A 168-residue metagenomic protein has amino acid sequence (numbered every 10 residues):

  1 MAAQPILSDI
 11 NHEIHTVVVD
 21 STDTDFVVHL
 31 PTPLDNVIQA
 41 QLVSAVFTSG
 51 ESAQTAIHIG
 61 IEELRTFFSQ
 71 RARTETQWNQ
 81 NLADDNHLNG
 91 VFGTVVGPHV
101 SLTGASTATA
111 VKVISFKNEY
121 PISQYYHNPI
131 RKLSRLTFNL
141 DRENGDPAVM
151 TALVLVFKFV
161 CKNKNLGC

Functional and structural regions predicted by a protein language model:
M1-C168: The ATP-binding site of the protein kinase catalytic domain
